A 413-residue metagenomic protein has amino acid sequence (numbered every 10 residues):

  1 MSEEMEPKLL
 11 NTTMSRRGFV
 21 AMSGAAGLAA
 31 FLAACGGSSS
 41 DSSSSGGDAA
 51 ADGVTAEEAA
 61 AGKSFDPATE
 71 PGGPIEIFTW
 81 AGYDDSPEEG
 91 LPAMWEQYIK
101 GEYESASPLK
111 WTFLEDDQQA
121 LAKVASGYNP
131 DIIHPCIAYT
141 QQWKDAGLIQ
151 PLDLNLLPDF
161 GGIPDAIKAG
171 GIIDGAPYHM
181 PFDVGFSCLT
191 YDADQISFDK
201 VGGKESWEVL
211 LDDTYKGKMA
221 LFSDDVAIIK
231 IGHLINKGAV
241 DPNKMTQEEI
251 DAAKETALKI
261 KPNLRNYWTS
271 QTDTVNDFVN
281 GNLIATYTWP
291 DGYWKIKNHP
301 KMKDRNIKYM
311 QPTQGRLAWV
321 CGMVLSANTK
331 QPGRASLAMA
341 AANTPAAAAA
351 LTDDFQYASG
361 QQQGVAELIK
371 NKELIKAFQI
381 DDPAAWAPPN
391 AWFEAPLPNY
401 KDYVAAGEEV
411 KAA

Functional and structural regions predicted by a protein language model:
M1-M14, A25-A33: N-terminal secretory signal peptides
G36-G46: Bacterial lipoprotein signal-peptidase II cleavage site
A59-Q142: Early extracytoplasmic/lumenal segment of secretory-pathway proteins
D66, A122, N129-P135, Q150-T190 (+1 more regions): A structural signal for short loop-to-beta-strand junctions that line the ligand-binding cleft of periplasmic/secreted
T140-Q142, A220-G232, D241-K308: Ligand-binding pocket segment of bilobal, Venus flytrap-like solute-binding proteins
Q150-G161, H179, K303-L317, S326-T329: Short beta-strand->loop
N276, D382-A413: Conserved C-terminal helix/tail region of periplasmic/extracytoplasmic solute-binding proteins
C321, L325-A387: Mature extracytoplasmic/periplasmic domains
